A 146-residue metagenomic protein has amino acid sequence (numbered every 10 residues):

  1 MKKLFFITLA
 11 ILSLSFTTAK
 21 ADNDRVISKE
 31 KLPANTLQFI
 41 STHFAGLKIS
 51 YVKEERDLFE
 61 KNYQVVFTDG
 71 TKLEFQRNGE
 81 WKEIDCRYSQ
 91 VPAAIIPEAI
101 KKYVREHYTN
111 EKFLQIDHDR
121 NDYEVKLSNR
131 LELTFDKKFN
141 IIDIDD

Functional and structural regions predicted by a protein language model:
M1-D24, I40: Bacterial Sec-dependent N-terminal signal peptides
D22-D146: Interaction-mediating elements
